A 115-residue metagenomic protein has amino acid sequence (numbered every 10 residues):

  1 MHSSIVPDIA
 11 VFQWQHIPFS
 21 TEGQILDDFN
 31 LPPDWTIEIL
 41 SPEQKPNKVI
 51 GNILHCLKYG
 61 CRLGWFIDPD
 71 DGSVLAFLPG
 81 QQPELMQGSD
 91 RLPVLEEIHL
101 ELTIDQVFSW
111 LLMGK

Functional and structural regions predicted by a protein language model:
M1-Y59, L63-K115: C-terminal interaction segment
